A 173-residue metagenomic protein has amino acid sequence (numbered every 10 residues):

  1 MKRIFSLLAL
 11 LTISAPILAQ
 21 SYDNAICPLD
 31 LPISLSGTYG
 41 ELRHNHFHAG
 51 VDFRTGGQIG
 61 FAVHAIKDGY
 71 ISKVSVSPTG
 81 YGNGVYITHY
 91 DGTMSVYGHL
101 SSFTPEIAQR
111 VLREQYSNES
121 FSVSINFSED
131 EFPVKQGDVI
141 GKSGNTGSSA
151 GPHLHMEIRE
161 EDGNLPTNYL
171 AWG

Functional and structural regions predicted by a protein language model:
K2-L10: Sec-dependent signal peptide recognition, specifically the positively charged N-region followed immediately by
L11-T12, N164: Hydrophobic alpha-helical membrane-insertion segments
S14-P16: N-terminal signal peptide c-region/cleavage motif recognized by signal peptidases
A19-T93, S101-E106, S120-V123, D130 (+3 more regions): Surface-exposed, glycine-biased beta-strand/turn segments
Y97: Conserved beta3 VAIK motif of the Hanks protein kinase fold
V111-S122: A solvent-exposed, charged loop/short amphipathic helix patch at secondary-structure junctions
